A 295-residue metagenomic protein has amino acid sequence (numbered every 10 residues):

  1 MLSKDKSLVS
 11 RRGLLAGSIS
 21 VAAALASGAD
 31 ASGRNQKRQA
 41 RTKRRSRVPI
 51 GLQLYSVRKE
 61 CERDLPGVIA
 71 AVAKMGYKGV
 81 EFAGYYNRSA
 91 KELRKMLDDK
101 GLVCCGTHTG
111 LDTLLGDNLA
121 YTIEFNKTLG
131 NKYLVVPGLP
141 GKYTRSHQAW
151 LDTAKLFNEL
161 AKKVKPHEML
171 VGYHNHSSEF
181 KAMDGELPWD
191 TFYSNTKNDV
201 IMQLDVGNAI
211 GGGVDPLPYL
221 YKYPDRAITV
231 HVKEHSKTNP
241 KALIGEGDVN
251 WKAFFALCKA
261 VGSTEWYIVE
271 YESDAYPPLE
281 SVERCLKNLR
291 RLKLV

Functional and structural regions predicted by a protein language model:
M1-V9: N-terminal secretory signal peptides
V9-A26: N-terminal export leaders
I19, A23, G79, Y86 (+3 more regions): Active-site acidic/histidine proton-transfer and metal-coordination neighborhood in alpha/beta enzyme cores
G28-C61, A71: C-terminal segment of N-terminal export signals and the immediately downstream linker at the start of the mature
R41-R45, A70-K74, R88-C104, A120-N131 (+4 more regions): Acidic (Asp/Glu)-rich catalytic clusters
L52, V72, V80, L97 (+6 more regions): Conserved, mostly hydrophobic/aromatic
R58-E62, E81-K91, G110-N118, G141-R145 (+4 more regions): Acidic-and-aromatic substrate-binding clefts and catalytic sites of carbohydrate-active enzymes
V164-D248, K252: Acidic/histidine-rich catalytic cores of soluble enzymes
